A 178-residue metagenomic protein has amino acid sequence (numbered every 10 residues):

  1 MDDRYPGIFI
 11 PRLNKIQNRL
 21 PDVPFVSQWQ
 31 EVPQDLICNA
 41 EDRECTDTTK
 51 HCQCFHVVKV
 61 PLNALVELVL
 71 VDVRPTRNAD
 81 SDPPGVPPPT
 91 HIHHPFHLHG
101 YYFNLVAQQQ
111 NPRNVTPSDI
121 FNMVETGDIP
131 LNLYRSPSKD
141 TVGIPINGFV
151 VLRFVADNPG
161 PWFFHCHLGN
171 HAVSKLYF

Functional and structural regions predicted by a protein language model:
M1-F178: Copper-binding active sites and cupredoxin-like electron-transfer domains, recognizing His/Cys-rich ligand loops
